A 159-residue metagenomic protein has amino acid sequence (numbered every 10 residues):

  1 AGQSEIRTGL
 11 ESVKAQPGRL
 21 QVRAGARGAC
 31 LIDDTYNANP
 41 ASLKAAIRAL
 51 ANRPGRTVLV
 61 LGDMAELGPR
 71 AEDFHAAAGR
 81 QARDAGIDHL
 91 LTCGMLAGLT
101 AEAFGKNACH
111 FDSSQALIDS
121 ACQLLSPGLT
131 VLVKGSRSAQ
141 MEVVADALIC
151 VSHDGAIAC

Functional and structural regions predicted by a protein language model:
A1-C159: ATP-dependent carboxylate-amine ligase
